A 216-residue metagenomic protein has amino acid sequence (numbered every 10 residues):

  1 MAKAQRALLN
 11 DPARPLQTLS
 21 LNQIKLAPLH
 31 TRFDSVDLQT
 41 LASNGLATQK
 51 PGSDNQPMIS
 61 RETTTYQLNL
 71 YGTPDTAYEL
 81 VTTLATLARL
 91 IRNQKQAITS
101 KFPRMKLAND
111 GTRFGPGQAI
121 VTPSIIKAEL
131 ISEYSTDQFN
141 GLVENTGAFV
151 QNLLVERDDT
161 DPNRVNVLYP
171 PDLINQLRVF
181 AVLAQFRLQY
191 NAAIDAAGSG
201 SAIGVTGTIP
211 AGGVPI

Functional and structural regions predicted by a protein language model:
M1-Q23: A glycine-rich, acidic short-motif signal
S20-I216: Structured, hydrophobic secondary-structure cores that serve as assembly/anchoring elements
